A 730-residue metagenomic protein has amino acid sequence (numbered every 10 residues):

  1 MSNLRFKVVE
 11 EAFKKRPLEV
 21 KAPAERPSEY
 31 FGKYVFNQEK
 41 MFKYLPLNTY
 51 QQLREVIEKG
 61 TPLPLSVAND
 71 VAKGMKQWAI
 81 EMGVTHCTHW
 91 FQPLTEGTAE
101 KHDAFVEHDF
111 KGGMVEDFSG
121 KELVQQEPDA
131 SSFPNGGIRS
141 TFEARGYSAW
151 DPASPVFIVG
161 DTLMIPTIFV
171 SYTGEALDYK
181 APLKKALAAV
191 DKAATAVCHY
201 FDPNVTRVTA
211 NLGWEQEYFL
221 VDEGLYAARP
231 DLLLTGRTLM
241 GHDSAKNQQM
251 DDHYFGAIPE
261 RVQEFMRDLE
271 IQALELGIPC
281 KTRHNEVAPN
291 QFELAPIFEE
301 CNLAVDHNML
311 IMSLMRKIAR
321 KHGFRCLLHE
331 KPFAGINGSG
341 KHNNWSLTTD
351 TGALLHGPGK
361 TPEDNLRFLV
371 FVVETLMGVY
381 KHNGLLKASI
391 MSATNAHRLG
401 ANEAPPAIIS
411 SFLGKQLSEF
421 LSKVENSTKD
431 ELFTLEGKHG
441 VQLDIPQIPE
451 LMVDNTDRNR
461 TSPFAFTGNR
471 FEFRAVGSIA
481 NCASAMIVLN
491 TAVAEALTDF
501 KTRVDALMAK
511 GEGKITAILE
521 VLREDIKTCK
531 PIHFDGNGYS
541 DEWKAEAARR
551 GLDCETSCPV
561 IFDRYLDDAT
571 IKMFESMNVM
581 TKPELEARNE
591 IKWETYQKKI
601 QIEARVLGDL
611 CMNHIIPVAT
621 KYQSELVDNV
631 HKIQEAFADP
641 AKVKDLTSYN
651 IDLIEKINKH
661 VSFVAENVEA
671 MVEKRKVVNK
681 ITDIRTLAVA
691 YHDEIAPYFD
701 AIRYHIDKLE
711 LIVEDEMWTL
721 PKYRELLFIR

Functional and structural regions predicted by a protein language model:
M1-A24, S140-F157, T162: N-terminal hydrophobic targeting/anchoring segments and the immediately downstream early-domain regions of hydrolases
K7-V8, R16, V20-E39, A188 (+3 more regions): Flexible inter-domain linker/hinge segments
R26-N37, V56-E58, E175, A245-Y254: Gly-rich Lys/Arg/Thr-decorated short loops/hinges at beta-loop-alpha junctions or inter-strand turns that position
Y30-F142: Active-site core of metal-dependent hydrolases
V67, F91, S119, P296-F298 (+5 more regions): Active-site proximal loops enriched in glycine and acidic residues that flank catalytic Cys/His/Asp and coordinate
V67-V71, F91-P93, K121-E122, F169 (+4 more regions): Active-site-proximal loop/turn and secondary-structure-junction residues that shape catalytic pockets, frequently
E143-L328, N337-G340, L347-E590: Glycine-rich, acidic/polar active-site loops that bind/position phosphate-bearing ligands
L522-R730: C-terminal amphipathic alpha-helical interaction region
